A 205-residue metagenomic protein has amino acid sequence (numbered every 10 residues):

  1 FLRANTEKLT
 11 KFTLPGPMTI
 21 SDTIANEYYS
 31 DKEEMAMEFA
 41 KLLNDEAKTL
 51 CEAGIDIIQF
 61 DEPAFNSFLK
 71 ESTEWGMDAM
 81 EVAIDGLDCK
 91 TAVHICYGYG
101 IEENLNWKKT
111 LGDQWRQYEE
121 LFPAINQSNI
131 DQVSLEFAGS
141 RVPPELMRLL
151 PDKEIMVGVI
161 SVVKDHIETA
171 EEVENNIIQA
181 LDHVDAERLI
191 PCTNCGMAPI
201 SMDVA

Functional and structural regions predicted by a protein language model:
F1-A205: Domain-level signal for soluble alpha/beta catalytic cores
